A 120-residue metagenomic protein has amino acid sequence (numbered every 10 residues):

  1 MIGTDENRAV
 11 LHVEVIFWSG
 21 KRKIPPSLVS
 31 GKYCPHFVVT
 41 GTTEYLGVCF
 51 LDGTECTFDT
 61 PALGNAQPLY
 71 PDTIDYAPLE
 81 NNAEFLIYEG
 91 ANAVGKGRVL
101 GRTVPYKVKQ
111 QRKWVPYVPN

Functional and structural regions predicted by a protein language model:
M1-N120: C-terminal effector/interaction modules appended to NTPase cores
